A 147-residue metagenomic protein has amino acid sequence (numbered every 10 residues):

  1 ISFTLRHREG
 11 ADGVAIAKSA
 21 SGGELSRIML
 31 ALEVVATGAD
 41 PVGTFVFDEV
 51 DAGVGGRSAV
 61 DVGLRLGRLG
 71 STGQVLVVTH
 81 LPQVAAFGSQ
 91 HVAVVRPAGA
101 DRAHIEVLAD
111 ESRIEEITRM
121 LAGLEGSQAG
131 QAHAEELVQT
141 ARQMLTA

Functional and structural regions predicted by a protein language model:
S2-F3, H7-G10, G23-F45: GG-anchored amphipathic helix commonly corresponding to the ABC/SMC/Rad50 NBD signature/C-loop
S2-F3, S19, R27-M29, I114-L124: Internal helix-turn-beta structural module
G13-S19: Short pre-catalytic strand/loop immediately N-terminal to key active-site residues, enriched for Gly-Thr
V14, A39-D40, A52-V60: Conserved D-loop-proximal element of ABC-family nucleotide-binding domains
S21-E24, G55, S71: Short, conserved glycine- and acidic-residue-centered signature motifs in active-site or ligand-binding loops
V34-G38, G56, R68: Conserved helix-loop functional segments at active or binding sites
D48-E49: Walker B catalytic acidic pair
R57-A147: C-terminal lobe/lid and adjacent interdomain/linker elements of RecA-like ASCE P-loop ATPase modules
